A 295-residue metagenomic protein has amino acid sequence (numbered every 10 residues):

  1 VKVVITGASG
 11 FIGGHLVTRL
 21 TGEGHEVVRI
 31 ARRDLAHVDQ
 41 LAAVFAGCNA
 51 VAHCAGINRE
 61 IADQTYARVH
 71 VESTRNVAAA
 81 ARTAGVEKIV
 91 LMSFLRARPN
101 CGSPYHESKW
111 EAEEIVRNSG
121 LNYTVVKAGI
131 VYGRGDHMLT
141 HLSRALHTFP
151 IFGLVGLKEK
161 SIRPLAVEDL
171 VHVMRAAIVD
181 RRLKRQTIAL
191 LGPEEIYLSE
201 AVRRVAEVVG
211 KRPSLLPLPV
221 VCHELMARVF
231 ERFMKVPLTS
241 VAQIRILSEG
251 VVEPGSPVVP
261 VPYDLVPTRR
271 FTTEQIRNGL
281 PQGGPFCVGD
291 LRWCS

Functional and structural regions predicted by a protein language model:
V1-E23: N-terminal Rossmann NAD(P)H-binding glycine-rich loop of SDR-like oxidoreductase domains
T6, C54-A55, I89-L95, V126-A128: SDR active-site strand-loop-helix element
G13-G14, V71, W110: Residues forming the Rossmann-fold NAD(P)(H) cofactor-binding site
H25-R32: Conserved glycine-rich Rossmann-like NAD(P)H-binding loop of the short-chain dehydrogenase/reductase
L35-A84, F94-P99: NAD(P)H-binding glycine-rich loop region in Rossmannoid oxidoreductase-like domains and their noncatalytic homologs
A84-K88, L121: A short helix->loop->beta-strand "cap" motif at the edges of active sites that frequently abuts
N100-K211: Oxidoreductase cofactor-interface core, primarily capturing Rossmann-like NAD(P)-dependent enzymes
A177-T239, E253-S295: Mid/C-terminal beta-alpha module of Rossmann-like enzyme folds, strongest in SDR-family dehydrogenases/epimerases
